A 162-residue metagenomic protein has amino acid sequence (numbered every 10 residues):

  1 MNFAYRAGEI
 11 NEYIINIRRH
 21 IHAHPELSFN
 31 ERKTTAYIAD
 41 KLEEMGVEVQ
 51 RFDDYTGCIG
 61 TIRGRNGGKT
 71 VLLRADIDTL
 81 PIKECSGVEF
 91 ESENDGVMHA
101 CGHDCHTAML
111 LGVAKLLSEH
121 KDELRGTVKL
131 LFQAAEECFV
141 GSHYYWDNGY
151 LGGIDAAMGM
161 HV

Functional and structural regions predicted by a protein language model:
N2-H99, A108-L124: Acidic/His- and Gly-rich active-site-bordering loop/insert found across diverse amide/peptide-bond hydrolases
I59, L80-P81, V88-M98, C105 (+1 more regions): Histidine/acidic-residue-rich, glycine-tolerant segments that coordinate divalent metal ions
